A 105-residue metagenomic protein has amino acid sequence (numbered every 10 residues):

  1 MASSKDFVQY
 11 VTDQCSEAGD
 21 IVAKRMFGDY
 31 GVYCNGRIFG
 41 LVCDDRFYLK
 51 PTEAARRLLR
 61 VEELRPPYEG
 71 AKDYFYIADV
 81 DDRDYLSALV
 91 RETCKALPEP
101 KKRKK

Functional and structural regions predicted by a protein language model:
M1-K105: Charge-dense, helix-prone N-terminal extensions
